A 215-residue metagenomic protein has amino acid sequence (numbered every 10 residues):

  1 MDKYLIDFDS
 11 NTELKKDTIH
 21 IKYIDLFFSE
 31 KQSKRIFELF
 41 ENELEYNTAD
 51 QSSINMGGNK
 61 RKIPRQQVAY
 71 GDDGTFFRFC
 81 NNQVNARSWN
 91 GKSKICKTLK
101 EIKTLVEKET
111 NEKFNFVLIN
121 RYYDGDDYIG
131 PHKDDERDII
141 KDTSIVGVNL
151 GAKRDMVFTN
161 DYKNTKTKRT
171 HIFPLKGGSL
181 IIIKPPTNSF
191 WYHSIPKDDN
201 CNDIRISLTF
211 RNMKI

Functional and structural regions predicted by a protein language model:
M1-I215: Non-heme Fe(II) oxygenase metal-center motifs and adjacent flexible, charged/small-residue loops
